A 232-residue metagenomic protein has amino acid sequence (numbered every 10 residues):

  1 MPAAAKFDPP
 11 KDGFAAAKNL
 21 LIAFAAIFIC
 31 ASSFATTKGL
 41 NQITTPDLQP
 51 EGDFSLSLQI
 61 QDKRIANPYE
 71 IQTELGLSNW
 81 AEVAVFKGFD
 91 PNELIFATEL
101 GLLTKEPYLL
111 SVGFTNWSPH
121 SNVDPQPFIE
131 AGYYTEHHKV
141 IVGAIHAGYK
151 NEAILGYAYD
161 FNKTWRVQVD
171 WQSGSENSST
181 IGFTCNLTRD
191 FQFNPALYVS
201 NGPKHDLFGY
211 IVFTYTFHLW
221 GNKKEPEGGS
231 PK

Functional and structural regions predicted by a protein language model:
M1-K38, W220-K232: Cleavable N-terminal export/targeting peptides
A35-P127, G132-H138, Y157-D170, G174 (+1 more regions): Transmembrane beta-barrel domains of Gram-negative outer membranes and organellar outer membranes
G143-H146, D170: Catalytic beta/alpha-barrel core
